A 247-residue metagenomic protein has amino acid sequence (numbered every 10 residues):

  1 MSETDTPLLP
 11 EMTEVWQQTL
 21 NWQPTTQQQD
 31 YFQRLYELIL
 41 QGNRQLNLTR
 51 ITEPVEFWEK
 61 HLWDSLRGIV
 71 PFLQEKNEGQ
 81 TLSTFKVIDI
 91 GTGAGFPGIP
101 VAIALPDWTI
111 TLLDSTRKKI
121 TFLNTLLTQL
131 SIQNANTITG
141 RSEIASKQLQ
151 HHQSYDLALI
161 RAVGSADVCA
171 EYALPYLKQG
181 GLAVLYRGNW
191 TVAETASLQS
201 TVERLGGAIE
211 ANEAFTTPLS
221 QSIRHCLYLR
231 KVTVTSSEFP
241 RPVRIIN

Functional and structural regions predicted by a protein language model:
S2-L82, I88, K118, T125-A135 (+1 more regions): Class I SAM-dependent transferase core
T52, T139-R141, A211-E213: Short loop/edge segments at beta-strand edges and connector loops that shape dinucleotide/nucleotide cofactor-binding
L66-A162, A170: Conserved SAM/SAH cofactor-binding pocket of Class I
L105, L177-Q179: Helix-to-beta-strand junctions that scaffold the AdoMet/dcAdoMet cofactor pocket in Class I SAM-dependent enzymes
K119-T121, T191, T195: Short alpha-helix immediately C-terminal to the canonical SAM-binding loop
E143, S165, G188-V192, T217: Short "lid" loop at the C-terminus of a central beta-strand within the Rossmann-like core of SAM-dependent
G180-W190: Conserved beta-strand signature within the Rossmann-like core of class I S-adenosyl-L-methionine
A196-N247: SAM/dcSAM-binding transferase cores
